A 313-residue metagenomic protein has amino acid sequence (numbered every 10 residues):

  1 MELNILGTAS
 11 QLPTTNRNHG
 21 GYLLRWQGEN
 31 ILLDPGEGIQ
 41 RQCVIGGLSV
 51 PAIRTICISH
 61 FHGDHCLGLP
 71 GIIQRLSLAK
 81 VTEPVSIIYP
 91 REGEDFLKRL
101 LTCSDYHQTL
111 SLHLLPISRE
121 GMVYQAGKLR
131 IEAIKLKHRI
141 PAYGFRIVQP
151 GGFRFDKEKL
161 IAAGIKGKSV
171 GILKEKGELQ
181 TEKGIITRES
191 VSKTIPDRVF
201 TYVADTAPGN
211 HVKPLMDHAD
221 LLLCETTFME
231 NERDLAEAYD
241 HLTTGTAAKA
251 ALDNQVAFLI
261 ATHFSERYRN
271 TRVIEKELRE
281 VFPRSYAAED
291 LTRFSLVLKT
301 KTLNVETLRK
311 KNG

Functional and structural regions predicted by a protein language model:
M1-G46, T82-P84, F145-I147, S192-V203 (+1 more regions): Conserved beta-strand hairpin/beta-sheet module of binuclear metal-dependent hydrolase folds, prominently
N4, I88, H113-S118, E132-I134 (+1 more regions): General small-molecule cofactor/ligand-binding pocket signal
L33-G36, I53-F61, P90, T201-T206 (+3 more regions): Active-site neighborhood of phospho(di)ester-bond hydrolases with catalytic His/Asp-centered motifs
G38-I88, P116-S118: Active-site metal-binding motif and surrounding structural segment of the metallo-beta-lactamase
G68-R75, L100, R269-R279: Metal-dependent catalytic neighborhoods of phosphoester/phosphodiester hydrolases
V81-V85, P90-P116: Active-site neighborhood of divalent metal-dependent phosphoester bond hydrolases
E120-G121, N210-G313: Binuclear metal-ion centers of metallo-dependent hydrolases, dominated by the metallo-beta-lactamase
L129-Y202, T206-L215, L221-L223: Active-site-proximal loop/helix segment associated with metal-binding centers of metalloenzymes
